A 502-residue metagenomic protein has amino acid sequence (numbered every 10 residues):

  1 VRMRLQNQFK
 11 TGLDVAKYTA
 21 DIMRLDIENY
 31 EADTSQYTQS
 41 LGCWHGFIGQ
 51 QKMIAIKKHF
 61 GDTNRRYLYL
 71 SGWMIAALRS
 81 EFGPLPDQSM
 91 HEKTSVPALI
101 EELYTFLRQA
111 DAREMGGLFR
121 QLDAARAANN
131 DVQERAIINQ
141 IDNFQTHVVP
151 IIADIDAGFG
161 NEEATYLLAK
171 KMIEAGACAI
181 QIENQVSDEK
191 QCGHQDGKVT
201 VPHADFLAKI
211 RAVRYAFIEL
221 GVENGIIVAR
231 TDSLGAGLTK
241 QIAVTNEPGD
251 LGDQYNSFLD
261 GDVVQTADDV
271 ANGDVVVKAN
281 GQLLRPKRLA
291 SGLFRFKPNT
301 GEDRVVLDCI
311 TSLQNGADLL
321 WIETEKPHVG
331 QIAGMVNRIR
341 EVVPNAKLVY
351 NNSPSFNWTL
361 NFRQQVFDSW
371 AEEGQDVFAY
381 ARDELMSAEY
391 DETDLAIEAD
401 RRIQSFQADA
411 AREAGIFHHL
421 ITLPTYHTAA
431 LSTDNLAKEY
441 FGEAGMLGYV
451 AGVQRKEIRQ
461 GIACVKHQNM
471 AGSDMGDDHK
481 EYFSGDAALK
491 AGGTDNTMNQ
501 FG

Functional and structural regions predicted by a protein language model:
V1-A414, L420, D434, K438 (+2 more regions): Alpha/beta enzyme core
T359, H427-T428: A SIS-like phosphosugar-recognition module
I421-T425: Short acidic/histidine-rich active-site segments
G442-R455: Polybasic, proline/glycine-rich intrinsically disordered low-complexity segments
I458: Acidic, glycine-enriched catalytic cores built around paired aspartates
G461: Conserved adenosine/adenylate-binding substructure
C464, Q468-S473, Y482: Extracellular/luminal recognition modules and glycoprotein regions
